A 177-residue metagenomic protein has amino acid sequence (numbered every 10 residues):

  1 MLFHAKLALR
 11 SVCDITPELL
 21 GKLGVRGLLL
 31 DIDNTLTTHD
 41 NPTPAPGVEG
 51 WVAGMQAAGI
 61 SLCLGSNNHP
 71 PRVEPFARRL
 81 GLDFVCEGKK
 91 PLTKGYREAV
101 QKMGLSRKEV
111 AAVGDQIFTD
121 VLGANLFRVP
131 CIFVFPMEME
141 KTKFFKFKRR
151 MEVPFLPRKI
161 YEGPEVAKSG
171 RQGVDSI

Functional and structural regions predicted by a protein language model:
L2-L30, N41-P42, P46-I60, G65-A112 (+1 more regions): Asp-based, Mg2+/Mn2+-dependent phosphohydrolase catalytic module
